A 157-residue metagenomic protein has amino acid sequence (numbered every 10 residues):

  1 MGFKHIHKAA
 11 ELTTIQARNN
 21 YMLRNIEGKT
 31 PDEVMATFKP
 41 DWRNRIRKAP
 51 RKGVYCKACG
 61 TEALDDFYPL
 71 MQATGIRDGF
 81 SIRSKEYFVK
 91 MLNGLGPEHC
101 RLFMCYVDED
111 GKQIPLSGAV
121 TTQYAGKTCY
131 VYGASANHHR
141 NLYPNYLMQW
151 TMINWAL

Functional and structural regions predicted by a protein language model:
G2-N141, I153-N154: A conserved beta-strand-loop-helix scaffold within acyl/acetyltransferase catalytic domains
L147-L157: Conserved acyl-CoA
